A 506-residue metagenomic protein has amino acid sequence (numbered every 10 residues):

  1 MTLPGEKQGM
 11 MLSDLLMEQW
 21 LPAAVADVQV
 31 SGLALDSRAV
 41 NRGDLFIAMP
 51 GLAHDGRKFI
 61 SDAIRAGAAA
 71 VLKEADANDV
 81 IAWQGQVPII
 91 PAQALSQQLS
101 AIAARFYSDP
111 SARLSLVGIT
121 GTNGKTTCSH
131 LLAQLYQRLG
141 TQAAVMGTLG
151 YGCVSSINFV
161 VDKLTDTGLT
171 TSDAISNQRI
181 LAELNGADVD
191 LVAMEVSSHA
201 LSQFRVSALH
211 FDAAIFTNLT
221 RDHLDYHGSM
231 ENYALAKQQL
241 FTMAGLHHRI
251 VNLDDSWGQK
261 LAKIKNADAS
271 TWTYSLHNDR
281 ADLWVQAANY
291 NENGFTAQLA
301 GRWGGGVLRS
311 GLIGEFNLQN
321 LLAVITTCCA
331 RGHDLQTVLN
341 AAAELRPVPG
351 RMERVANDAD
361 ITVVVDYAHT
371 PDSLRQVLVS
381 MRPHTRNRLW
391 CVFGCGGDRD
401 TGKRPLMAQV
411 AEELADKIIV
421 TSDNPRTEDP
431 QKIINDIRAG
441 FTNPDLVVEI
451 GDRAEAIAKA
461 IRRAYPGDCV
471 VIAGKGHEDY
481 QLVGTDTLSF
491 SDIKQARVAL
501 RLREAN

Functional and structural regions predicted by a protein language model:
M1-A101, R105, S256, W284-A287 (+4 more regions): N-terminal leader/targeting and accessory segments in enzymes
G51-A53, S198-H199, R221-D222, D255-S256 (+4 more regions): Short glycine-rich anion-binding loops that position phosphate/pyrophosphate groups of nucleotides and phosphorylated
G51-H54, V348-G350, L374-T442, D452-R453 (+1 more regions): Active-site beta-alpha connecting loops in nucleotide-dependent enzymes
R65, A69-A75, I250-L253, W390-G394 (+1 more regions): Short internal beta-strands
A77-W83, G186-A187, L191-A193, S202 (+5 more regions): Acidic, Mg2+-coordinating active-site environments of NTP-dependent enzymes
I89-A94, V448-D452, A456: Short acidic-hydrophobic, aromatic-tinged amphipathic segments that line or gate anion-handling sites
Q98-L253, W257-A269, L322, H384-T385 (+1 more regions): Phosphate-binding loop of NTP-binding sites
C469-L502: Glycine/aspartate-rich loop-and-adjacent alpha/beta segment that forms the canonical ThDP
